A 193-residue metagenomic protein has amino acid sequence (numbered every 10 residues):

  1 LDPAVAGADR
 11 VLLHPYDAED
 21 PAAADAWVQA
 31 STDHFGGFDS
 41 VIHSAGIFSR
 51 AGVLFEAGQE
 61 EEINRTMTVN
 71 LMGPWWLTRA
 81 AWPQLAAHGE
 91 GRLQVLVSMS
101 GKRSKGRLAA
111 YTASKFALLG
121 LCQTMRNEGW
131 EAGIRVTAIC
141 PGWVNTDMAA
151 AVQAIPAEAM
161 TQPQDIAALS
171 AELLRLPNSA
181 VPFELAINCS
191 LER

Functional and structural regions predicted by a protein language model:
P15-A26: The beta1-alpha1 cofactor-binding region of Rossmann-like NAD(H)/NADP(H)-dependent oxidoreductases
F48-N64, R107-A110: Conserved mid-core segment of classical short-chain dehydrogenase/reductases
T78, S114: Active-site helix of classical SDR
S98: Residue(s) in the substrate-gating loop at a strand-loop-helix junction that position the organic substrate next
R103, T124-I134: Active-site-adjacent segment of SDR/Rossmann-fold oxidoreductases
S104-T112, T124, Q153: Active-site loop-to-helix junction immediately N-terminal to the catalytic Tyr of the SDR YXXXK motif in Rossmann-fold
E131-I134, A138-I139, I155-R193: C-terminal helical subdomain
